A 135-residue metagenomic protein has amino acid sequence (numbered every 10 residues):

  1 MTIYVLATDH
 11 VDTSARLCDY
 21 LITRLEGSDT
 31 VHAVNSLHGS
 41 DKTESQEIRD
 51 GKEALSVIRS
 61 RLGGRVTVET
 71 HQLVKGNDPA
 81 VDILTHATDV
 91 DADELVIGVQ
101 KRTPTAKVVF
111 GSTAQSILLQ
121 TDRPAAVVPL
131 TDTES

Functional and structural regions predicted by a protein language model:
M1-R16, T121-S135: Intrinsically disordered or low-complexity boundary/linker segments at protein termini and domain junctions
T2-E44: Small/aliphatic-rich secondary-structure junction motif
G27, T113, T121-D122: Short, structured coil segments at secondary-structure junctions
N35-L37, V99-Q100, P129-L130: Short secondary-structure boundary segments
T43-E47, K107-V109: Short, solvent-exposed loop/turn segments at secondary-structure boundaries
S45-S56: Short, surface-exposed alpha-helical segments at coil->helix boundaries
G64-L95, T133-E134: Structural beta-alpha unit
I97-S116, E134-S135: Glycine-rich, Arg-bearing micro-motifs that act as flexible, cationic patches
